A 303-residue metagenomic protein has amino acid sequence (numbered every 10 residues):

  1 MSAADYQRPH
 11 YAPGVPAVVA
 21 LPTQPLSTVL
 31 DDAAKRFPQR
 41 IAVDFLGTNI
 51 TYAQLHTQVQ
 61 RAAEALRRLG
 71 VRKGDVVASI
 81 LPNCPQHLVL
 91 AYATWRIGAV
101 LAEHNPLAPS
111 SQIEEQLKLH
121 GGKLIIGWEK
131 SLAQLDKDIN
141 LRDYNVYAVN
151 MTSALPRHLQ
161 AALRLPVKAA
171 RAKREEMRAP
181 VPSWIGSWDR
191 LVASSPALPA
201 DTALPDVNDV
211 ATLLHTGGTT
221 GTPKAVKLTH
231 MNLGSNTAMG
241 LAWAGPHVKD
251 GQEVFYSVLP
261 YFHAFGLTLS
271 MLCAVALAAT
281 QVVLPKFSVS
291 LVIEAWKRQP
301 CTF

Functional and structural regions predicted by a protein language model:
M1-T23: Flexible, non-catalytic linker and terminal segments flanking ANL/adenylate-forming cores
A20-P22, D31, Q39-C84, L88-Y92 (+2 more regions): Conserved AMP-binding/adenylate-forming core of the ANL superfamily
T23, E175-V207: Alpha-helix-centered segments that form part of catalytic cores
A63, V76, P82-A102, P106-S110 (+5 more regions): A short helix-loop-beta submotif of the ANL/AMP-binding
L66-R72, S195-N208, L213-S257, L277-Q281: Conserved adenylate-forming
R68-L69, R96-R190: Structural core segment of the AMP-binding/adenylate-forming
V77, T94, I125, V210 (+4 more regions): Conserved S/T- and glycine-rich ATP-binding loop of Class I adenylate-forming
G234-V254, F262-F303: Conserved AMP-binding/adenylation subdomain of ANL enzymes
